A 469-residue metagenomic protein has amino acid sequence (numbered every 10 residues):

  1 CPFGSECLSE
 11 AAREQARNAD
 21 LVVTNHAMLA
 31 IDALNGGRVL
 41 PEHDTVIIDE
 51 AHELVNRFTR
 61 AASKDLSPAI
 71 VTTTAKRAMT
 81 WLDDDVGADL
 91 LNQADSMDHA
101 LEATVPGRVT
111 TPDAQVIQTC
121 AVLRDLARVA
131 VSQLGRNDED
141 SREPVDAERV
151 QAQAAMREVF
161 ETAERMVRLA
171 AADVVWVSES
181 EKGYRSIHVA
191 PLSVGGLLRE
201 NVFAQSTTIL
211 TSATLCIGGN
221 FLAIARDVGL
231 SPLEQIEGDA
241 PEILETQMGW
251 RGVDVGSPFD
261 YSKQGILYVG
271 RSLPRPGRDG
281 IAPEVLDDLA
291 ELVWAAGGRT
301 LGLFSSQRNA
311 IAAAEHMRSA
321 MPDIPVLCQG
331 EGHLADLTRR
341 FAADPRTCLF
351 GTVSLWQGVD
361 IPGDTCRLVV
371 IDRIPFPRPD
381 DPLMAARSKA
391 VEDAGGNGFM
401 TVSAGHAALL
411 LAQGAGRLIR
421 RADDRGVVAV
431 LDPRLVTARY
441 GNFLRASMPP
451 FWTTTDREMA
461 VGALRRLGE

Functional and structural regions predicted by a protein language model:
C1-E469: ASCE RecA-like P-loop NTPase motor cores that couple ATP hydrolysis to mechanical translocation on nucleic acids
